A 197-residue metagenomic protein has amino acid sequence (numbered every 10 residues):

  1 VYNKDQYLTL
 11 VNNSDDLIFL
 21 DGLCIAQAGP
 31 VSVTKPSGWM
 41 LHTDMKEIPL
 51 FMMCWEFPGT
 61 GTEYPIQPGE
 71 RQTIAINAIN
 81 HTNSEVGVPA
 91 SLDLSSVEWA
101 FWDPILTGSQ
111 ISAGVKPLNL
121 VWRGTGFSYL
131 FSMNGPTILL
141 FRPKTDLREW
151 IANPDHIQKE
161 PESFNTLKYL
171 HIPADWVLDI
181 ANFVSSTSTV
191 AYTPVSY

Functional and structural regions predicted by a protein language model:
V1-Y197: Activation on beta-sandwich/Ig-like modules and their edge loops
